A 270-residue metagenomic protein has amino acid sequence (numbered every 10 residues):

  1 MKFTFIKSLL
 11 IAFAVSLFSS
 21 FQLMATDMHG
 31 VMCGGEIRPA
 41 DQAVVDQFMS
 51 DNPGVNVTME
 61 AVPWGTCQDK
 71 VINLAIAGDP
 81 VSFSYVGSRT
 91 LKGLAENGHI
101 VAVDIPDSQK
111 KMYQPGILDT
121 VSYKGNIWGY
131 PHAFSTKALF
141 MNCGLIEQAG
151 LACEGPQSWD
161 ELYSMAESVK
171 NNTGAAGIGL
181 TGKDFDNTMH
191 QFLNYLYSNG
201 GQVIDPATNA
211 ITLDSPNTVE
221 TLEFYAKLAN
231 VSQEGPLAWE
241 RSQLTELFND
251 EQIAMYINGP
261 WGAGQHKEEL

Functional and structural regions predicted by a protein language model:
S8-S20: Bacterial N-terminal signal peptides
F21-G93, D107-K111, L237, G262: Conserved N-terminal structural module of periplasmic/extracytoplasmic solute-binding proteins
A61-K70, R89, Q157-Y163, P236-D250: Short helix-initiation/N-cap motifs at beta->coil->alpha
A75-V86, G174-A176, D250-N258: Alpha-to-beta junction loops
S88-A138, D160-Y163, T188-Q191: Hinge/lid segment of periplasmic solute-binding proteins
V101-P115, G179-K183, N199-E220, K267-L270: Short, solvent-exposed loop/beta-turn-alpha elements that line the ligand-binding surface or hinge of extracytoplasmic
W128-H132, K137, E161-A210, N217 (+1 more regions): Extracytoplasmic/periplasmic solute-binding protein
M165-S168, A207-L237, K267: Glycine-centered hinge/linker elements that transmit conformational signals in sensory and ligand-binding systems
